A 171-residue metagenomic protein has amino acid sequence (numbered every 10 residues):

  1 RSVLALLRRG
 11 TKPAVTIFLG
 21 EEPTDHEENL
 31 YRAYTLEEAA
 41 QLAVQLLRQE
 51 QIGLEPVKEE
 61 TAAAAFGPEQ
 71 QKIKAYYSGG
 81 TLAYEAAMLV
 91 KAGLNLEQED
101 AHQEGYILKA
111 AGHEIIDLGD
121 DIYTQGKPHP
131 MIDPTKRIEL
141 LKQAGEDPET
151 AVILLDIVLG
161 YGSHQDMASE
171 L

Functional and structural regions predicted by a protein language model:
R1, T81-L82, D121, V158-G160: Short glycine-rich anion-binding loops that position phosphate/pyrophosphate groups of nucleotides and phosphorylated
S2-A5, K58-A64, A101-Q103, R137-L141: Glycine-rich, charged/polar anion/phosphate-binding loops that engage phosphate groups from diverse ligands
L4-Y84, M88, A92: Peripheral docking tails and interdomain loops at the edges of cofactor- or intermediate-handling domains
P13, I122, H129-L171: C-terminal non-catalytic interaction/assembly regions of soluble proteins
V15, Y77, I115-D117, V152-D156: Structural motif
P23-T24, A83-E85, T124-Q125, G160-H164: Flexible loop/turn segments at secondary-structure boundaries
A75-L140, D147: Short glycine-cluster motifs
